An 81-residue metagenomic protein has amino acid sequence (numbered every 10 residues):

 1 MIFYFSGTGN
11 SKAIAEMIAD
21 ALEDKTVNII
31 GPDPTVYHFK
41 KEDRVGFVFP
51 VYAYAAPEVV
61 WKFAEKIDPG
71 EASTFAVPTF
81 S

Functional and structural regions predicted by a protein language model:
M1-L22: Short, charged N-terminal beta->alpha structural module
M17-N28, G46: N-terminal ordered "arm"
I30-S81: Helix-loop-strand module that forms the ligand-binding subsite of alpha/beta enzymes
